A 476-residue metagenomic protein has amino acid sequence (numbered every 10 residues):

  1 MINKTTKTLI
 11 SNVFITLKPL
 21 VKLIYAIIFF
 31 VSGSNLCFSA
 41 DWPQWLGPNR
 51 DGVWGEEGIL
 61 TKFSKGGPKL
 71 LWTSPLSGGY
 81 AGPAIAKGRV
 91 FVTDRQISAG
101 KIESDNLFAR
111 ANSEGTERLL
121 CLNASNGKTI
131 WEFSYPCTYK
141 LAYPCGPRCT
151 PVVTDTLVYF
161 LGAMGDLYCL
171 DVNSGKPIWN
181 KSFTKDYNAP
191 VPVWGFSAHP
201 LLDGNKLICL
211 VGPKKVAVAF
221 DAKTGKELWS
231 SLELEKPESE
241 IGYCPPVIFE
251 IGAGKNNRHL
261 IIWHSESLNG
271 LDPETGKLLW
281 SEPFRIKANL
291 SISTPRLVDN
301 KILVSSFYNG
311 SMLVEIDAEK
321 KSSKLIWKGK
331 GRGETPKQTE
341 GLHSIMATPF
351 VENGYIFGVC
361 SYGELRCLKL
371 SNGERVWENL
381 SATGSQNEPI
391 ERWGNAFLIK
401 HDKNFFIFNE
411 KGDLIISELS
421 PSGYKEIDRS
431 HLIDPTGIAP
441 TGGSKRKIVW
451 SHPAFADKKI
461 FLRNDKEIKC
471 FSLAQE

Functional and structural regions predicted by a protein language model:
M1-V21: N-terminal secretory signal peptides that target proteins for export/translocation
F14-L17, S32-C37: Intrinsically disordered, low-complexity serine/threonine-rich segments
K22-N35: Bacterial N-terminal signal peptides
F38-E476: Noncatalytic, solvent-exposed loop/strand surfaces of beta-propeller-type extracellular/periplasmic domains
